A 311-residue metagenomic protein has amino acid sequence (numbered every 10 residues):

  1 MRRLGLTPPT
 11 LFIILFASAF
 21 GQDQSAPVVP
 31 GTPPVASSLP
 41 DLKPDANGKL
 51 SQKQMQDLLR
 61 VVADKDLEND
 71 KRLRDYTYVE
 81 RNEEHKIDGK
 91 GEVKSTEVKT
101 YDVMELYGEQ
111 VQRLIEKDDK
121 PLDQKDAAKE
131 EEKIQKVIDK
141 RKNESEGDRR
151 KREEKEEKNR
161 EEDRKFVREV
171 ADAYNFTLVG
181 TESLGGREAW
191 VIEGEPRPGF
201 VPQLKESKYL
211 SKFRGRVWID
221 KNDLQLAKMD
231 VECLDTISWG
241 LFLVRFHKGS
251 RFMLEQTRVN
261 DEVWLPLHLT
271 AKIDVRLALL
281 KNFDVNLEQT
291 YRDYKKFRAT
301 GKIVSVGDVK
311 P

Functional and structural regions predicted by a protein language model:
M1-L4: Positively charged n-region of N-terminal signal peptides that target proteins for export
P8-S18: Bacterial N-terminal signal peptides
D23-R214, K221-A227, E232-S250, E255-H268 (+1 more regions): Structured extracytoplasmic
